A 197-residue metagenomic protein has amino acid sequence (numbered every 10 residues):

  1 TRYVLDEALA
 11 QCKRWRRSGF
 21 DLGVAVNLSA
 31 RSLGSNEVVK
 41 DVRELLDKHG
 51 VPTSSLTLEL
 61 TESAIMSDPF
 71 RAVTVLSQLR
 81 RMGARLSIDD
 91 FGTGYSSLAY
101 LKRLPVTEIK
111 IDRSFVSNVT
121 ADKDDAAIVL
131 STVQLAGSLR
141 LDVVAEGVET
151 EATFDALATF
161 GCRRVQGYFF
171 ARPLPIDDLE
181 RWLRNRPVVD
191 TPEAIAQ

Functional and structural regions predicted by a protein language model:
T1, A72, D125, V129: Short, conserved glycine- and acidic-residue-centered signature motifs in active-site or ligand-binding loops
V4: Conserved catalytic/binding loops enriched for acidic/polar residues
E7: Acidic/His-rich, divalent-metal-binding segments that scaffold phosphate/diphosphate chemistry
Q11-R16, L46: Short catalytic/binding micro-motifs of nucleotide second-messenger systems
K13, G34, R71-T74, D124: Signal-transducing alpha-helical linker
F20-S29, P175-R181: Flexible, glycine/charge-rich interdomain/linker segments that couple and regulate nucleotide signaling catalytic cores
V24, A30, E37-V119, V133-L135 (+1 more regions): The catalytic core of metal-dependent phosphodiesterases that act on cyclic dinucleotides
A158, L174-Q197: C-terminal helical cap(s) of enzyme catalytic domains, especially alpha/beta-barrels
